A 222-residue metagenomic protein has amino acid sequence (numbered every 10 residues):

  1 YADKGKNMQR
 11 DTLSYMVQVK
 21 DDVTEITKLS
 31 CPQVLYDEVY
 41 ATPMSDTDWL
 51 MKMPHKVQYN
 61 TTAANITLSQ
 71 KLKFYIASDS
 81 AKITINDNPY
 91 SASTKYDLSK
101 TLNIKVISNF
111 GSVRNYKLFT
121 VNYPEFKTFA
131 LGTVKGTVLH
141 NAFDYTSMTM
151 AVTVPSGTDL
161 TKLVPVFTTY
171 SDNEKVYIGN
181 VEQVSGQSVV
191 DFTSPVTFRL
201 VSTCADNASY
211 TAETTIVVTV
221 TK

Functional and structural regions predicted by a protein language model:
Y1-K222: Beta-rich interaction/scaffold domains
